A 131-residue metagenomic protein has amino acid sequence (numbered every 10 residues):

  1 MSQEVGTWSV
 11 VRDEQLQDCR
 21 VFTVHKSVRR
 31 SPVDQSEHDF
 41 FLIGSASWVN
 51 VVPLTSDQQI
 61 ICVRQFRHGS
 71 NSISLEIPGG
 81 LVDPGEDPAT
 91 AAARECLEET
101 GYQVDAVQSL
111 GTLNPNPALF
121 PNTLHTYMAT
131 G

Functional and structural regions predicted by a protein language model:
S2-T7, F40-R94: Conserved Nudix-box catalytic region and its N-terminal flanking loop in Nudix hydrolases and closely related
V11-V52, S56: Acidic, metal-coordinating catalytic segment for phosphate/diphosphate chemistry, firing primarily on the Nudix
D13-Q15, G111-N116: Short, solvent-exposed loop/turn elements at beta->coil junctions and helix N-caps that rim active or binding pockets
K26-V33, N116-G131: Active-site-adjacent beta-strand/loop module that shapes the phosphate/pyrophosphate-binding cleft
V82, L113, G131: Hydrophobic pocket-lining residues within nucleotide cofactor-binding pockets
Q103-L110: A short coil-to-beta-strand element that immediately follows conserved catalytic motifs
